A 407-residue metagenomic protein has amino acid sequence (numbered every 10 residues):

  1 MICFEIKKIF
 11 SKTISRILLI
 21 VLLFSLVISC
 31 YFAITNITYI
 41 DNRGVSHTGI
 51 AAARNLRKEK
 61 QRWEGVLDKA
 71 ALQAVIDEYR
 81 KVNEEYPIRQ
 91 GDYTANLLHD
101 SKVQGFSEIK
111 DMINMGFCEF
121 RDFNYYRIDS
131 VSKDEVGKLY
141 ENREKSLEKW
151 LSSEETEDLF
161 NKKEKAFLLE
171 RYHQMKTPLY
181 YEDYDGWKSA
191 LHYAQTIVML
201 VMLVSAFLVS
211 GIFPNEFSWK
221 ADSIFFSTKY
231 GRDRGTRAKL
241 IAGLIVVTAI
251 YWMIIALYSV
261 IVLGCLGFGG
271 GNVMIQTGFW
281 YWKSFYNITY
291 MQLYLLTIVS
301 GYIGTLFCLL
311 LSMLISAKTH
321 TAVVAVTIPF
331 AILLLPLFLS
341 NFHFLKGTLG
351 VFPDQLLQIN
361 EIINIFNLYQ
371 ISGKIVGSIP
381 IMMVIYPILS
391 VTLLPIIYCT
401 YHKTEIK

Functional and structural regions predicted by a protein language model:
M1-R16, L22: Aromatic- and glycine-rich beta-strand/loop motifs that create alpha-glucan
S11, S15-L18, G304-S312, N367-K407: Alpha-helical transmembrane segments of multi-pass membrane transporters/translocases
I14, G231-R232, T321-V326: Membrane-helix interface segments
L22-L26, A242-G243, F330-L334, S390: Residue-level recognition of pore/gate-forming positions within transmembrane alpha-helices of multi-pass
F24-K81, V136-E216, R237-K318, F338 (+1 more regions): Secretory targeting signals
Y31-F32, T319-F352: Transmembrane helix segments
V209-I224, T228, R232: Transmembrane helix boundary and interhelical loop/hinge segments in multi-pass membrane proteins
G347-L368: Short hydrophobic, aromatic-rich alpha-helical segments embedded in or entering the lipid bilayer of multi-pass
